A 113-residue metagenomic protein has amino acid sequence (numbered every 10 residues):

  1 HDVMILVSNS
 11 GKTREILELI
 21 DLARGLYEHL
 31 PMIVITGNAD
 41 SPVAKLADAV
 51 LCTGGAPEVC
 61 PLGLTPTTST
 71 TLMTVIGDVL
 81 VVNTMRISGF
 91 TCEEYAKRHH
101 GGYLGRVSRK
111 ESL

Functional and structural regions predicted by a protein language model:
H1-S88: Glycine-rich phosphate-binding loops that contact phosphosugars or nucleotide phosphates
V59, M85-L113: Internal, active-site/partner-interface "lid" segment
